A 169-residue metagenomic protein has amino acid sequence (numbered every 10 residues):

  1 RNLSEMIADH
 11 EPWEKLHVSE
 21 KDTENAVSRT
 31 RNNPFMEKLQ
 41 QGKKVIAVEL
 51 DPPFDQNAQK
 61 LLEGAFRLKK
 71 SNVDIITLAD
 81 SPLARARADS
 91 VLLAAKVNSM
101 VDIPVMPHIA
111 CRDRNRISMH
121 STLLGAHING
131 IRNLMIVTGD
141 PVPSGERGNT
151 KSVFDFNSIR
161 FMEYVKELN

Functional and structural regions predicted by a protein language model:
R1, I46-P52, D74-L78, V105-I109 (+1 more regions): Hydrophobic faces of well-ordered beta-strands that scaffold small-molecule active sites in alpha/beta enzyme cores
R1-K21, F154-F161: C-terminal helical cap(s) of enzyme catalytic domains, especially alpha/beta-barrels
R1-L3, R114-H127: Catalytic cores of alpha/beta
M36-Q41, A65-N72, V91-D102, L123-I131: Acidic (Asp/Glu)-rich catalytic clusters
G42-L61, V105-I117: Active-site mouth loops of central-metabolism enzymes
D55-L68, S90, R116-L123: Short, acidic/polar
V73-L93, P141-V153: Glycine-rich, proline-tolerant flexible connector loops at the mouths of alpha/beta enzymes
G139-N169: Internal, glycine-rich beta/alpha segment that forms the wall or movable "lid" of small-molecule/cofactor binding
